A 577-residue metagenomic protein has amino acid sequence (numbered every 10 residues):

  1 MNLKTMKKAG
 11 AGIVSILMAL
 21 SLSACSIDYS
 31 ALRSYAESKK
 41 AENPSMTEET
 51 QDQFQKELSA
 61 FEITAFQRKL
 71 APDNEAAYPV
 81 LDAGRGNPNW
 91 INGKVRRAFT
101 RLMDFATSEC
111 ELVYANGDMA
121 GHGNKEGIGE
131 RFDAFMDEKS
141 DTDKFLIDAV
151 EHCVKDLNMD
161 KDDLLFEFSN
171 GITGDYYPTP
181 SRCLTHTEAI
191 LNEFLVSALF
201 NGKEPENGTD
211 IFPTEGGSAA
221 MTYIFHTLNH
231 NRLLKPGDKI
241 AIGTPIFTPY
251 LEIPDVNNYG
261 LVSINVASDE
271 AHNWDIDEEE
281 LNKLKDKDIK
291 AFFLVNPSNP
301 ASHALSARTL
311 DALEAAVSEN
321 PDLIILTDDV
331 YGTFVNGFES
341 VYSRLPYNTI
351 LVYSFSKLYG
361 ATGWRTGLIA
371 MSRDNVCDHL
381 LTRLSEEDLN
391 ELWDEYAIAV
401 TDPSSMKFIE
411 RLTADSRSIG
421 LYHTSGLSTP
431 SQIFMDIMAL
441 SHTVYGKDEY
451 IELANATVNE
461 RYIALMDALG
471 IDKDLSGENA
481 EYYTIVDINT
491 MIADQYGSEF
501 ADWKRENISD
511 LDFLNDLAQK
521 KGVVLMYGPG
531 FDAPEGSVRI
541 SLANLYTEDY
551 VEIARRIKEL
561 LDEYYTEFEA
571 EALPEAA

Functional and structural regions predicted by a protein language model:
N2-V14: Bacterial N-terminal signal peptides that target proteins for export
S21-A24: C-terminal motif of bacterial Sec signal peptides marking the signal peptidase cleavage site
S26-D28: Bacterial signal peptide processing site
E49-E57, R101-E206, N282, L389-N390 (+2 more regions): PLP-dependent enzyme catalytic core of the Aspartate aminotransferase-like
N89-N92, Y342-M406: Active-site PLP attachment segment
M119-D322, G332-P346, I350: Conserved core of the PLP fold type I
I246, S431-Q432, D448-M466, K473-D502: Conserved glycine-rich beta-strand-loop-beta hairpin in the small C-terminal domain of fold type I
N390-T457, L465: Structural motif of enzymes handling amino- and sulfur-group chemistry
